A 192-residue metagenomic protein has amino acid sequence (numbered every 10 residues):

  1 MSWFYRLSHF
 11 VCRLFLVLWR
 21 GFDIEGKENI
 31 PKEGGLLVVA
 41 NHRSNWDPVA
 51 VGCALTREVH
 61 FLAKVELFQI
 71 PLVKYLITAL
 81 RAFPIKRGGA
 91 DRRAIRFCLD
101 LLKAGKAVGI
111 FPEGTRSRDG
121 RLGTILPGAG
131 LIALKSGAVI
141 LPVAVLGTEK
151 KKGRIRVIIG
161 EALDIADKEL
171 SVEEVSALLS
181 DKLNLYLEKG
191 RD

Functional and structural regions predicted by a protein language model:
W3-F4, R93-D192: Non-catalytic C-terminal accessory region of glycerolipid acyltransferases and related lyso-lipid remodeling enzymes
R6, F10, V17, P31-G89: Catalytic core of membrane glycerolipid acyltransferases/transacylases, capturing the structured, soluble-facing
V17-E25: Short gly/ser/thr-rich secondary-structure transition/capping motifs
F22, R57-E58, F83, G105 (+1 more regions): Secondary-structure boundary/capping positions in well-ordered alpha/beta enzyme cores
I24, N29, I159-A162: A short N-terminal beta-strand-loop micro-motif at the entrance of redox/enzyme domains
I24-K27, I70, R92-I95: Structural motif corresponding to alpha-helix initiation and N-cap regions
E28-P31, D100: Short amphipathic alpha-helix with an adjacent loop that forms part of the alpha/beta core around
